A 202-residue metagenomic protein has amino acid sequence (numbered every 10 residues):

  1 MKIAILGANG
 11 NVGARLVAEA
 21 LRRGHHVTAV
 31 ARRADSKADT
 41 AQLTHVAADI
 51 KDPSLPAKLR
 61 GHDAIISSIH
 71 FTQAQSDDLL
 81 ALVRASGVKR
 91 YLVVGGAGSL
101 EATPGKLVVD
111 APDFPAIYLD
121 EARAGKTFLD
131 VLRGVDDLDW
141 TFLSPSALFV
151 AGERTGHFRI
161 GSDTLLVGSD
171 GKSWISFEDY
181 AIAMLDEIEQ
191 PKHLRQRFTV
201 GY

Functional and structural regions predicted by a protein language model:
I3-I5, I65, Y91: Conserved hydrophobic beta-strands of the Rossmann-like cofactor-binding core in SDR/related NAD(P)H-dependent
I3-R22: N-terminal Rossmann NAD(P)H-binding glycine-rich loop of SDR-like oxidoreductase domains
G7, A31, G95, S144 (+1 more regions): Short beta-strand/turn micro-motifs composed of small residues that flank or help shape donor/cofactor-binding pockets
R23-V27, D137-D139: A generic structural motif
A29-S36, A147: Short, polar loop motifs at secondary-structure junctions
D35-S86, K192: NAD(P)H-binding glycine-rich loop region in Rossmannoid oxidoreductase-like domains and their noncatalytic homologs
F71-F158: Glycine-/Pro-rich loop/turn segments that contact NAD(P) or position catalytic residues in Rossmann-like domains
L119, K126, G134-Y202: C-terminal substrate-binding/catalytic lobe of Rossmann-fold NAD(P)-dependent oxidoreductases
